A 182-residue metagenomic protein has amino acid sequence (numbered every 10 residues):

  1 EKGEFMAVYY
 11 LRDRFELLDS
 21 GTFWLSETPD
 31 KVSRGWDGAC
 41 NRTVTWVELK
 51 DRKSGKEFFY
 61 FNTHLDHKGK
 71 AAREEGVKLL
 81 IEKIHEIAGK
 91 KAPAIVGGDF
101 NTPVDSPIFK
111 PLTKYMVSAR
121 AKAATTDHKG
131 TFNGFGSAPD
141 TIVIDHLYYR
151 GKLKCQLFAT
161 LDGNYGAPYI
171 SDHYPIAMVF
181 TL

Functional and structural regions predicted by a protein language model:
E1, K68, N101: Glycine-/small-residue-rich active-site loops that bind phosphorylated ligands and cofactors
E1-E57, T160-L161: Structured beta-strand-rich core segments of catalytic domains in phosphoester-bond hydrolases
M6-V8, V44-E48, N62, H146-L147 (+1 more regions): Conserved hydrophobic/aromatic beta-strand scaffold that supports enzyme active sites
R14, A71, E75, H85-A94 (+1 more regions): Metal-dependent phosphoester-hydrolase catalytic domains
A39-N41, K50-E74, K78: Metal-dependent phosphoester/phosphodiester hydrolase catalytic core
T63, G97-D99: Active-site flanking residues adjacent to catalytic metal/cofactor-binding acidic residues
